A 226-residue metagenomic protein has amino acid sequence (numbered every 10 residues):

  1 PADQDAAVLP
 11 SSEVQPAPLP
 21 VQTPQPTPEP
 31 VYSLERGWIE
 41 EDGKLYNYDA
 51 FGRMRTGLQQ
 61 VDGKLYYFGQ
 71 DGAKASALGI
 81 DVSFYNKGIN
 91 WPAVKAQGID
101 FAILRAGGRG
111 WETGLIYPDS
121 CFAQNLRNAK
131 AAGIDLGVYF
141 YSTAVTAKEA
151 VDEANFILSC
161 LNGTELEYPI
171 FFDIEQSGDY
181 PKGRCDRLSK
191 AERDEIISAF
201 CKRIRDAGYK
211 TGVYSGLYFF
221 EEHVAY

Functional and structural regions predicted by a protein language model:
P1-A77, Q97: Extracellular adhesion/carbohydrate-binding repeat motifs centered on closely spaced tryptophans
E41, S83, Y141, Y214-G216: Conserved beta-strand termini and adjacent loop/short-helix elements that scaffold enzyme active sites in alpha/beta
Y46-N47, A150-D152, G212-G216: A short linear-motif detector with a strong N-terminal bias
L78-A199, R205-A207: Substrate-binding cleft of extracellular glycoside hydrolase catalytic domains
G88-I89, F220-V224: A generic local structural motif
L161, V224-Y226: Mature extracellular/periplasmic domains of secretome proteins
I204-E222: Aromatic-lined carbohydrate-recognition surfaces of secreted/lumenal glycan-active proteins
